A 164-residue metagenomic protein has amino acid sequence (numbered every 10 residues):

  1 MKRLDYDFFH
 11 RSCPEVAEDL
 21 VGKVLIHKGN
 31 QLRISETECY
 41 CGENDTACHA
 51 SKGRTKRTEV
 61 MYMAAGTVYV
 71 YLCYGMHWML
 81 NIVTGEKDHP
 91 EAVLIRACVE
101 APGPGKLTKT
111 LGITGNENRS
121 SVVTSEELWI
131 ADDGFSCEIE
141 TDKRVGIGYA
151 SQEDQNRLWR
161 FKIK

Functional and structural regions predicted by a protein language model:
M1-K164: Conserved, well-structured core segments that form or line functional sites
